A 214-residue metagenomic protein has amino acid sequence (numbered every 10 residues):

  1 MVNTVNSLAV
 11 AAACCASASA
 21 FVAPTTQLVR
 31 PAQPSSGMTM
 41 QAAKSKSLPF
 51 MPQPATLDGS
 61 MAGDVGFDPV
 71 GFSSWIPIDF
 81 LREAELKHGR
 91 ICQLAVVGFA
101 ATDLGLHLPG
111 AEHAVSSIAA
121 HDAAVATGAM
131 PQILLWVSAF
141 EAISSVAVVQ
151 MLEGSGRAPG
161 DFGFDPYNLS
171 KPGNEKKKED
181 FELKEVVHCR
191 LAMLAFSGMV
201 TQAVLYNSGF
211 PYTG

Functional and structural regions predicted by a protein language model:
N3-S7, C14-A16, F21-G214: Alpha-helical transmembrane segments and their helix-helix packing motifs
